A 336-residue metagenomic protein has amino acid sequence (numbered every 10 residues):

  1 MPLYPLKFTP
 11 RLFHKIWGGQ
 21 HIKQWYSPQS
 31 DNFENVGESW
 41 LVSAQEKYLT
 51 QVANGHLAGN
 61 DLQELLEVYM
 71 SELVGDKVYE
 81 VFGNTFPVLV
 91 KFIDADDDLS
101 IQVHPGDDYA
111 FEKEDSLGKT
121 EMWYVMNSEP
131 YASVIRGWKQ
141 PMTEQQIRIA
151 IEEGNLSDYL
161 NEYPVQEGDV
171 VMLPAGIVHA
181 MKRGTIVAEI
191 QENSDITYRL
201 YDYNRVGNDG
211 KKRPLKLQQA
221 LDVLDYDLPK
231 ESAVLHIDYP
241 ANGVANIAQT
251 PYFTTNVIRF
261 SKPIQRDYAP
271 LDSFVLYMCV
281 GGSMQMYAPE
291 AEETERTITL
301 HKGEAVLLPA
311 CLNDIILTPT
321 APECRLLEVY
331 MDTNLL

Functional and structural regions predicted by a protein language model:
M1-M142, D202-E231, T255, T333-L336: Transition-metal
T85, I93-D98, D107, S128-Y131 (+3 more regions): Ligand-binding loop in jelly-roll beta-barrel domains
V90, L99, E121-Y124, E162-Y163 (+4 more regions): His/acidic/aromatic-lined binding-pocket segments of jelly-roll/cupin-type domains and related regulatory beta-sandwich
I149-L156, S283-E290: Short, structured beta-strand/loop micro-motifs enriched in basic residues and often containing a Trp
A150-Y198: Loop-centered beta-sheet repeat module
L160-M172, I186, P289-L312: Short acidic-glycine-tyrosine-enriched beta hairpin
L215-A269: Functionally critical, mid-to-C-terminal surface segments that flank or help form catalytic/ligand
Q265-R266, G282-Y287, A305: Short beta-strand segments in beta-sandwich/barrel cores
